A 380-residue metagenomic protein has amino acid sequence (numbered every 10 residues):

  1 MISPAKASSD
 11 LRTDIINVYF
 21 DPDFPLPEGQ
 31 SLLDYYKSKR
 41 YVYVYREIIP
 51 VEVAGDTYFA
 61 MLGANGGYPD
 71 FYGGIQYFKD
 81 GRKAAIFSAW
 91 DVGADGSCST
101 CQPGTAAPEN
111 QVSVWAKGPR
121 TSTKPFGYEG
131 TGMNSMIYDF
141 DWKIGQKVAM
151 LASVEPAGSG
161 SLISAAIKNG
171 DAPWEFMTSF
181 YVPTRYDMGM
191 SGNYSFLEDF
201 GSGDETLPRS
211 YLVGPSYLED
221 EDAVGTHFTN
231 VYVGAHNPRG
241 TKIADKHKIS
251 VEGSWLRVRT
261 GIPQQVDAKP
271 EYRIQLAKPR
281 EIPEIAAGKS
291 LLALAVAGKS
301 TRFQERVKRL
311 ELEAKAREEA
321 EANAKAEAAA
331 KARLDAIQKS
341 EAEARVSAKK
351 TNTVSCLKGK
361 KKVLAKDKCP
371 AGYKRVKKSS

Functional and structural regions predicted by a protein language model:
M1-A7: Secretory targeting and sorting signals
S8-R120, I137, K269, R273-G298: Secretory/extracellular carbohydrate-interaction modules and structurally similar beta-sandwich "look-alikes"
P125-K147: Short, aromatic/His-centered strand-loop micro-motif at the edge of beta-sheets
W142-F176: Carbohydrate-binding surfaces in secreted/extracellular proteins
L162-V266, Y272: Aromatic sugar-binding interfaces of carbohydrate-active proteins
V307-S347: Long, low-complexity, compositionally biased polyampholytic IDRs enriched for Lys/Glu and Gln/Arg
N352-K358: A short beta-strand micro-motif
Y373-S380: Short Cys/His-rich micro-motifs in 6-15 aa windows
